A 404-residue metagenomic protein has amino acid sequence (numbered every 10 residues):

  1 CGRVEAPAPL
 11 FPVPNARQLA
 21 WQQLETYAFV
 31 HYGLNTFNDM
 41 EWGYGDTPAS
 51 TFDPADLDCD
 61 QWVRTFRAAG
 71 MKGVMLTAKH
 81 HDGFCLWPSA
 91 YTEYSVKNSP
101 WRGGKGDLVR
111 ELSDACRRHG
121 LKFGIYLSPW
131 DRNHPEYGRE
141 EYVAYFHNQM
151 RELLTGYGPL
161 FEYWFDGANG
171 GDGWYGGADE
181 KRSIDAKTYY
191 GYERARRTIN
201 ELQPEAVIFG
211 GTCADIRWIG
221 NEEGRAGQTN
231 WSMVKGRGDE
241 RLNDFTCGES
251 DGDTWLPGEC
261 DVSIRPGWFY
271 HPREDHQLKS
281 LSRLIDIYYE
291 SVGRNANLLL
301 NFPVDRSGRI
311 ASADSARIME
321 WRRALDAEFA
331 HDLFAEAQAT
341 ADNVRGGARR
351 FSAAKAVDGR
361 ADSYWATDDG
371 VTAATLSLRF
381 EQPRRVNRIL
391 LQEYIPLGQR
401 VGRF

Functional and structural regions predicted by a protein language model:
C1-D358, S363-G370, L390-Q392, Q399: Mature catalytic domains of secreted/periplasmic carbohydrate-active enzymes
A341, L378-Q382: Hydrophobic residues in beta-strands and at strand termini
V371-A373, E381-L390: Extended extracellular/luminal ectodomain segments enriched in beta-structured repeat modules
T375-S377, R403: Well-ordered beta-strand positions in beta-sheet-rich domains
L397-F404: Short coil-to-beta strand junction motifs in C2/discoidin
